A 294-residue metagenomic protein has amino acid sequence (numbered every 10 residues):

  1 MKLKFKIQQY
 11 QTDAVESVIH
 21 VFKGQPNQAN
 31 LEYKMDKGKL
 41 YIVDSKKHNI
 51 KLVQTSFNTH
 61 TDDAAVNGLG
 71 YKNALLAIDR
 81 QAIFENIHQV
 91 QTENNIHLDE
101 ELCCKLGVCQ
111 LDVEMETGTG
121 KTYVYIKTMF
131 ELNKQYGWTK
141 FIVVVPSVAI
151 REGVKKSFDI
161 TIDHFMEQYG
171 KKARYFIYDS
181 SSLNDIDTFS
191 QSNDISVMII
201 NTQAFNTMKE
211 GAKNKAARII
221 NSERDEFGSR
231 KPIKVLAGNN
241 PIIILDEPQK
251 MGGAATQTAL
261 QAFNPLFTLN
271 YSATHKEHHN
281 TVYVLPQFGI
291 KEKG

Functional and structural regions predicted by a protein language model:
M1-G294: RecA-like P-loop NTPase motor core of helicase/translocase proteins
